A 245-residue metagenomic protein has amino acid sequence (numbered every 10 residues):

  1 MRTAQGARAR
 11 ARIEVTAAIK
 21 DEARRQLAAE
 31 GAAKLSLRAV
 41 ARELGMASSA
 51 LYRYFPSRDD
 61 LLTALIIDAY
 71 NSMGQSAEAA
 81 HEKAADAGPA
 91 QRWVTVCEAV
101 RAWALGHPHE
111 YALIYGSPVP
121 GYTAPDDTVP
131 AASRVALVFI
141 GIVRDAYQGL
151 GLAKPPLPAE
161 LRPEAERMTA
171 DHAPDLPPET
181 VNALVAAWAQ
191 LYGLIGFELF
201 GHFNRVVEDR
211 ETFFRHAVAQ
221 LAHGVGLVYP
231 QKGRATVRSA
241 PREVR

Functional and structural regions predicted by a protein language model:
M1-E30, K34-A39, E43, P56-T63 (+1 more regions): Basic, helix-initiating cap at the start of DNA-binding domains
A4-R8, F55, D59, E82-D86 (+4 more regions): A short, mixed-charge helix-start or loop-turn motif at secondary-structure junctions
A7, A11, V15, L61 (+6 more regions): Conserved acidic
E14, A18-R25, E30, D60-A80 (+5 more regions): Alpha-helical structural segments
M46-F55: Short hydrophobic/aromatic patch on the recognition helix
A79-L150: Internal catalytic or translocation cores that form aromatic/hydrophobic pockets or channels for amphipathic metabolites
L137-R245: C-terminal peripheral helix-coil segments that are non-catalytic and often amphipathic
